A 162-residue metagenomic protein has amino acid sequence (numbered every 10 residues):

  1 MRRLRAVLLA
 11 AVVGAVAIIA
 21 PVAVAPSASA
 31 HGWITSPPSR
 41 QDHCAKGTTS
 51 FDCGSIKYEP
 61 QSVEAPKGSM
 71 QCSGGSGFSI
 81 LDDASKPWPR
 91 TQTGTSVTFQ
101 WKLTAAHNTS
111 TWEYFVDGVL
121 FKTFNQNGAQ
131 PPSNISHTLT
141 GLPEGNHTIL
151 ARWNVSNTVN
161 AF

Functional and structural regions predicted by a protein language model:
M1-A30: Secretory targeting and sorting signals
A28-V116: N-terminal "mature-chain" segments and other terminal, solvent-exposed stretches
Q100, S133-T140: Exposed aromatic-hydrophobic patches
V119-N125: Surface-exposed loop/edge segments in extracytoplasmic proteins
Q126-S133: Short proline/glycine- and polar residue-rich coil/turn motifs
N146-L150: Short, conserved beta-strand segments of beta-strand-rich sandwich/propeller modules, principally
R152-S156: Beta-strand-rich extracellular modules
N157-F162: Extracellular carbohydrate recognition
